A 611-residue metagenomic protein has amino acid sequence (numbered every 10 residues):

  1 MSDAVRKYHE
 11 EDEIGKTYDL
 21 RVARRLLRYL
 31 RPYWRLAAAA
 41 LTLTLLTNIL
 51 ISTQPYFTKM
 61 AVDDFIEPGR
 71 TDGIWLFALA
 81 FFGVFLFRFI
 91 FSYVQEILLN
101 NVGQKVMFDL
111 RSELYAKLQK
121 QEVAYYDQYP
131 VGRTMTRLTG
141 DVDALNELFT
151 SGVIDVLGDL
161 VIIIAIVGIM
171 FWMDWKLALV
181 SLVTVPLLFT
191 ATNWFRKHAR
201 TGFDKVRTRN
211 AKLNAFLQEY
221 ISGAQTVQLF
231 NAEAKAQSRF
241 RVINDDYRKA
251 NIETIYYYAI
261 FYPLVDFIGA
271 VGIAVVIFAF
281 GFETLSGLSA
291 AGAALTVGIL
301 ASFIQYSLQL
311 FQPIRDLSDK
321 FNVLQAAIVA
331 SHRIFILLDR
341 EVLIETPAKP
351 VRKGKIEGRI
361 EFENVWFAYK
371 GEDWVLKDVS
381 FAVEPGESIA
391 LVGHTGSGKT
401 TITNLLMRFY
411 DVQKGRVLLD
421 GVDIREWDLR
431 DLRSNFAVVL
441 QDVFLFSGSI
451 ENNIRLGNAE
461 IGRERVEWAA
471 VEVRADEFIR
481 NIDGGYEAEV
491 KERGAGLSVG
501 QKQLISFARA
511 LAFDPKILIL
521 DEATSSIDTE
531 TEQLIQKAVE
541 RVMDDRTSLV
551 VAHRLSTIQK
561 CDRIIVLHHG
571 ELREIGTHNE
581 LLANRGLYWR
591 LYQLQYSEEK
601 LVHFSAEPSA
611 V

Functional and structural regions predicted by a protein language model:
M1-T53, I66-F77, Q95-L99, G103 (+10 more regions): Membrane-integrated ABC transporters
D3-I14, Q104, S112-T136, G140-A144 (+5 more regions): Short intracellular "coupling" helices and adjacent cytoplasmic loop segments at the cytosolic face of multi-pass
R21-V22, L30, Q95, L99-G103 (+3 more regions): Juxtamembrane loop-to-helix connectors within ABC transporter transmembrane domains
L27, R35, V123-A124, G140-F149 (+7 more regions): An intracellular "coupling" helix at the cytosolic face of ABC transporter transmembrane type-1 domains
A37-F91, L98, F171-K176, G287-V297: Transmembrane helix-loop-helix hairpins at lipid-water interfaces of multipass membrane proteins, especially the type-1
T42, L50, Q54, L79 (+5 more regions): Hydrophobic alpha-helical transmembrane segments of ABC transporter permease domains
G69-L76, I169-V183, E253-H332, L337: Helix-loop-helix
D339, T346-P347, K353-V611: ABC-type nucleotide-binding domain
